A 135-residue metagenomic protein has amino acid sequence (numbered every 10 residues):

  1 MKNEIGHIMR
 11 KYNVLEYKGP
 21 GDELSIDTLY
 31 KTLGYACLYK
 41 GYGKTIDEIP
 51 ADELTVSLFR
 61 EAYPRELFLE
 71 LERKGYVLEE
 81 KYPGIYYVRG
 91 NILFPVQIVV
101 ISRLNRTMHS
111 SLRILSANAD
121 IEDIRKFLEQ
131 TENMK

Functional and structural regions predicted by a protein language model:
M1-K135: Elongated, amphipathic alpha-helical interaction scaffolds
